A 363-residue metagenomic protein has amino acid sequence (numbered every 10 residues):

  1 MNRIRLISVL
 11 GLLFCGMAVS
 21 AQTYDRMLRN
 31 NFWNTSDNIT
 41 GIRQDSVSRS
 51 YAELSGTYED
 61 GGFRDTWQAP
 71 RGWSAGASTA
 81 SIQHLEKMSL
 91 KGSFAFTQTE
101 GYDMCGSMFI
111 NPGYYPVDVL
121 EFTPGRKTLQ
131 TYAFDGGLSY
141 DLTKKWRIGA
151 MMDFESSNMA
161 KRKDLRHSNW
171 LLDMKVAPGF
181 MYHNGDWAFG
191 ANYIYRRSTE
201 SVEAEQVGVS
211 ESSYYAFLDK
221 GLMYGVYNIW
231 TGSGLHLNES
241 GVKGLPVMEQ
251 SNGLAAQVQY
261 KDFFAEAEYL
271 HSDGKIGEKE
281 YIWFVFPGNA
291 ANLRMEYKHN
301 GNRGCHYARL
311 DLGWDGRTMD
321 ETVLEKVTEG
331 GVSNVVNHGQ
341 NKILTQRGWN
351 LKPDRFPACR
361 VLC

Functional and structural regions predicted by a protein language model:
M1-Y24, W187: Bacterial Sec-dependent N-terminal signal peptides
A18-Y102, G113-P116: N-terminal, post-signal peptide beta-strand-biased segments of exported outer-membrane/organellar beta-barrel and other
S46-A52, E86-G92, K144-I148, G185-F189 (+4 more regions): Outer-envelope beta-barrel architecture signal
S50-Y58, G92-Q98, A150-S156, A191-R197 (+3 more regions): Transmembrane beta-barrel strands of outer-membrane/channel proteins
G62-A69, D103-F109, M159-H167, V202-G208 (+3 more regions): Outer-membrane beta-barrel translocator domains and adjoining extracellular loop/strand segments of Gram-negative
W67-W73, P124-T128, R166-W170, G244-Q250 (+2 more regions): Replace "Gram-negative outer membrane beta-barrel proteins" with "bacterial and organellar outer membrane beta-barrel
A77-Q83, F134-Y140, V176-Y182, L254-Y260 (+2 more regions): Residues on the lipid-exposed face of transmembrane beta-strands in outer-membrane beta-barrel proteins
G106-D118, Y195-M248, D273-W283: Short, flexible helix-coil linker/hinge segments at the edges of structured domains or between repeats
